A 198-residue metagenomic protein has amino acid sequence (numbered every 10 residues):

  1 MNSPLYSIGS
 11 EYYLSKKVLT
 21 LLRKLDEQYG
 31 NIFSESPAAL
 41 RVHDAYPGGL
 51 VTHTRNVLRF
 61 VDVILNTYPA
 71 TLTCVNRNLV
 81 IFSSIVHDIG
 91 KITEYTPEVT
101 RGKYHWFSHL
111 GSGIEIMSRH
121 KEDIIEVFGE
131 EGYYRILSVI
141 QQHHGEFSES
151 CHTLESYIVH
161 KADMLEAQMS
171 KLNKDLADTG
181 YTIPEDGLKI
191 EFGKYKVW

Functional and structural regions predicted by a protein language model:
M1-R101, E146: Acidic/His-rich, divalent-metal-binding segments that scaffold phosphate/diphosphate chemistry
G30, P47-G48, L137, S156 (+3 more regions): Generic secondary-structure boundary/loop-capping signal
R41-V42, T52, A70-D178: Divalent metal-dependent catalytic cores for phosphoryl transfer on phosphate-bearing substrates
S170-N173, T179-Y195: Extended, charge-rich intrinsically disordered regulatory tails
